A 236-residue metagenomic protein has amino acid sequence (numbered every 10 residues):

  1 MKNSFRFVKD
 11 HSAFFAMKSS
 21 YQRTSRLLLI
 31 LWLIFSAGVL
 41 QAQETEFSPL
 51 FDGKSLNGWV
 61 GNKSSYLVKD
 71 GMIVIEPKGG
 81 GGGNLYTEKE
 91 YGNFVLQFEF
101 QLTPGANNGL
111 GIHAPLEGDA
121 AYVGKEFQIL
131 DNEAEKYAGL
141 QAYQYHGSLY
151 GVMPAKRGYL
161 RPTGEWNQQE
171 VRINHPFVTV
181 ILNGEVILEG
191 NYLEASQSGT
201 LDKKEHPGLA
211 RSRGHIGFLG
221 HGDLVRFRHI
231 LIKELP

Functional and structural regions predicted by a protein language model:
M1-K2, F227: A broad structural signal for short, well-ordered beta-strand segments within beta-sheet-rich domains
N3-L28: Bacterial N-terminal signal peptides that target proteins for export
V8, K18-S19, G38-L40, V123-K125: Intrinsic low-complexity/disordered segments
L28-G38: Bacterial N-terminal signal peptides
Q41-P236: Carbohydrate-interacting regions of secretory-pathway proteins
